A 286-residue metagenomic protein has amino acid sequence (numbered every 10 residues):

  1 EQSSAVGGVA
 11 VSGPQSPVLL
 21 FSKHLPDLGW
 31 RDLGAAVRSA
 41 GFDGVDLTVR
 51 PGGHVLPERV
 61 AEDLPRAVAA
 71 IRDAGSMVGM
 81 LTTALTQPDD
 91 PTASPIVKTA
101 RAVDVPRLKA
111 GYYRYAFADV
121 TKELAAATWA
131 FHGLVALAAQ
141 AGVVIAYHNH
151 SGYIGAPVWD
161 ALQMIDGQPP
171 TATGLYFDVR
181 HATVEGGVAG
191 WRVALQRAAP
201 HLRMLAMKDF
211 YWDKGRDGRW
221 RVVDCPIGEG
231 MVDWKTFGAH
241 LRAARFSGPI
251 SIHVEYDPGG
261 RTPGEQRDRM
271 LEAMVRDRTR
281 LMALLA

Functional and structural regions predicted by a protein language model:
E1-S22, D27-G41, D104, V158-T173 (+2 more regions): Histidine-acidic metal/acid-base catalytic patches
V11-L25, A67-V68, R72-M77, L81-A84: Mobile, glycine- and charge-enriched loop segments and immediately flanking short secondary-structure elements within
F21-L25, T48-G52, T83-T86, Y113-Y115 (+4 more regions): Active-site beta-loop-alpha junctions enriched in small/polar residues
R31-G34, D73, L85-F177, V184 (+1 more regions): Active-site acidic/histidine proton-transfer and metal-coordination neighborhood in alpha/beta enzyme cores
D43-G44, M77, P106, V144 (+1 more regions): Residue-level detector of anion-binding/catalytic polar loops
D46, M80-T82, K109, A146 (+2 more regions): Conserved beta-strand positions in the central sheet of alpha/beta enzyme cores
D46-V68, Y115-A118: Glycine-rich, proline-tolerant flexible connector loops at the mouths of alpha/beta enzymes
P51-L56, A116-T121, V184-E185, P258-G264: A short acidic, helix-capping loop that chelates divalent metal ions and anchors anionic groups
